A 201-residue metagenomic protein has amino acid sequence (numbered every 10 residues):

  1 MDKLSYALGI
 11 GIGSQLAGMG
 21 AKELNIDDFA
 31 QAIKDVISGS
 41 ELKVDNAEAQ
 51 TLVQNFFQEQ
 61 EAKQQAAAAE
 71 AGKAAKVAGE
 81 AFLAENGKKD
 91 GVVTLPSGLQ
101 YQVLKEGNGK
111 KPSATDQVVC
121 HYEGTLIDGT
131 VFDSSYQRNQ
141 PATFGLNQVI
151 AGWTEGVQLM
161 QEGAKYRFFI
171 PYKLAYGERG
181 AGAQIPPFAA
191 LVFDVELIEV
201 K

Functional and structural regions predicted by a protein language model:
M1-K201: Cross-family detector of peptidyl-prolyl cis-trans isomerase
